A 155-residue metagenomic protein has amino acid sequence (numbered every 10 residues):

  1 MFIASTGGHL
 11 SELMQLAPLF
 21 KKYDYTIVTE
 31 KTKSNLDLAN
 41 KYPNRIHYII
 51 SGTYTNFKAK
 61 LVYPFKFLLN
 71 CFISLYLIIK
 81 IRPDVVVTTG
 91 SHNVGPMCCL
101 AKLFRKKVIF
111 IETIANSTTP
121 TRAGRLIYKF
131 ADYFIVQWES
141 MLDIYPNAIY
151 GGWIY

Functional and structural regions predicted by a protein language model:
A4-S5, D24-Y63, S140, G151: Conserved nucleotide-sugar phosphate-binding/catalytic loop shared by glycosyltransferases and other
H9-Y23: Short amphipathic alpha-helix
K22-D24, P43, P83, R105 (+2 more regions): Short, well-ordered alpha-helix to beta-strand connector turns
K60-D84: An amphipathic, basic-hydrophobic alpha-helix
L75-V85, G95-I109, L126: Glycosyltransferases and closely related glycan-assembly transferases that use nucleotide-activated donors
T89-N93: Short His-centered aromatic/hydrophobic patch
K106-Y155: Active-site-proximal region of nucleotide-activated glycan assembly enzymes, centered on histidine/acidic-rich loops
